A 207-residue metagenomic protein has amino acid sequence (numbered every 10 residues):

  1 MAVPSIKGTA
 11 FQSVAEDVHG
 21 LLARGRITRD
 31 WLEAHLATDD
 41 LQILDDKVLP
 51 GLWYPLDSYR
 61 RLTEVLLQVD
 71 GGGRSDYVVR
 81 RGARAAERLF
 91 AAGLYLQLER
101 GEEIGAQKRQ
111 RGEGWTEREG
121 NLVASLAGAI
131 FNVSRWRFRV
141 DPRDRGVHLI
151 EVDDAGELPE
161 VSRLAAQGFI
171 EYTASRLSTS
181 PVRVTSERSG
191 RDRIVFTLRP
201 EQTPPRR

Functional and structural regions predicted by a protein language model:
M1-A85: N-terminal leader/assembly segments
P4-F11, A15, I130-L164, S175-R207: Short terminal or interdomain "cap/linker" segment that borders an active site or interface and mediates
G25, R163-Q167: A structural signal for well-ordered alpha-helical scaffolds and beta->alpha junctions
E33, A124, G128, Q167-S175: Generic solvent-exposed, charged/amphipathic alpha-helical segments that serve as macromolecular interface scaffolds
T38-L44, A85-A91, S189-E201: Short, mixed-charge aromatic SLiMs
G51-L164: Amphipathic interaction/junction segments at domain boundaries or subunit interfaces
